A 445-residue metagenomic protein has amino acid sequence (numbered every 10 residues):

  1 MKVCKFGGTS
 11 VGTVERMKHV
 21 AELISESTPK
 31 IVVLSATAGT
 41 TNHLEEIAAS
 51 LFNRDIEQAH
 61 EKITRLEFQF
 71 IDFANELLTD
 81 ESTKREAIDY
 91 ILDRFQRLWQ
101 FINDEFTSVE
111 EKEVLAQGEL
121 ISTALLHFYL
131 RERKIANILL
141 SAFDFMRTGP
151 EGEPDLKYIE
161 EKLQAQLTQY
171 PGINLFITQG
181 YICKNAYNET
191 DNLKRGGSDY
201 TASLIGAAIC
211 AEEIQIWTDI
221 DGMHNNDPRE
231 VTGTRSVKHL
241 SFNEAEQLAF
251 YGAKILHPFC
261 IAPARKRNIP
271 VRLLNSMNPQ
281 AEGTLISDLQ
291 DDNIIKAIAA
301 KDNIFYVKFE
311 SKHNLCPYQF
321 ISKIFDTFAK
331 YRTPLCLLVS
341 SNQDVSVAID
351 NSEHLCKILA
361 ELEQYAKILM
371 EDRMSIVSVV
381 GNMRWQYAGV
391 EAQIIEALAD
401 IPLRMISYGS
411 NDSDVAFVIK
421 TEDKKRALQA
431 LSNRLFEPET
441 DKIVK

Functional and structural regions predicted by a protein language model:
M1-K2, P29-V32, I71, E113 (+16 more regions): Structural motif
M1-L256, I261, K420, E439 (+1 more regions): Nucleotide/pyrophosphate-binding catalytic subdomain
G8-T9, T37-A38, I182-C183, S198 (+9 more regions): Short, glycine-/Ser/Thr-/acidic-enriched flexible segments
S241-E310: A conserved active-site cap/scaffold subdomain adjacent to cofactor or substrate pockets
G283-K445: A conserved regulatory-domain signal marking ACT and ACT-like small-molecule sensing domains and adjacent regulatory
